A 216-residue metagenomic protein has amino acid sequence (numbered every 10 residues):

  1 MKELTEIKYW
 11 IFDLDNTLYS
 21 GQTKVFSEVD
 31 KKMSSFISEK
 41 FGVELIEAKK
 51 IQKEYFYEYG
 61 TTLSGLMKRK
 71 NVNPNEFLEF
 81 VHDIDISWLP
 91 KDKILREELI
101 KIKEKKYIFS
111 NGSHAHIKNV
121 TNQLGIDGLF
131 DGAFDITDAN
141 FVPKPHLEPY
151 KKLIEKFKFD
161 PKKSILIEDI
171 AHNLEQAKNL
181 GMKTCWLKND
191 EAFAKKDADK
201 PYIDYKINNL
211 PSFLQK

Functional and structural regions predicted by a protein language model:
M1-I7, I100, S113-H114, K118-K216: Asp-based, Mg2+/Mn2+-dependent phosphohydrolase catalytic module
E3-F12, T17-R96, A115: N-terminal helical cap/lid subdomain that shapes the substrate entry/recognition surface in HAD-like hydrolases
Q22, I37, Y55, I84 (+4 more regions): Generic anion/oxyanion-binding catalytic loop in active/binding sites
L45, K101-K105, P161: Short, surface-exposed connector motifs at secondary-structure boundaries
G60, D85, E104, A192-K195: Glycine-centered flexibility motif
L95, K105, K188-E191: A signal for specific C-terminal beta-sheet/loop modules enriched in small/flexible residues with GP/PG/PP motifs
K105-Y107, K183: Proline-centered loop/turn at the N-terminus of a beta-strand
S110: Conserved phosphate-coupling serine/threonine residues in phosphotransfer and NTP-handling enzymes
